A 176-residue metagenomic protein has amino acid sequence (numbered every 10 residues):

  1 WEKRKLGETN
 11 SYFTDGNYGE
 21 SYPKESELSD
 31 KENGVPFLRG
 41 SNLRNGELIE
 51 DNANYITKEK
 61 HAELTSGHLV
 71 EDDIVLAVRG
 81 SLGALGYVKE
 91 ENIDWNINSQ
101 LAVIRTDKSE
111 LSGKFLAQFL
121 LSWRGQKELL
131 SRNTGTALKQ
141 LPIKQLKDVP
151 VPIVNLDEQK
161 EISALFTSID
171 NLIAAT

Functional and structural regions predicted by a protein language model:
W1-E20, D148: Non-catalytic DNA-recognition/assembly elements of restriction-modification systems
W1-E8, I153-T176: Amphipathic alpha-helical coiled-coil/heptad-repeat segments
Y12-L38: Long, compositionally biased stretches
L28-S29, V78, D94-A102, T134-D157: A short glycine-rich beta-alpha junction/loop motif
G34-G40, D51-W123: A short beta-sheet element
L43-N45: Short connector loops/turns at beta-strand edges and beta->alpha or beta->beta junctions
